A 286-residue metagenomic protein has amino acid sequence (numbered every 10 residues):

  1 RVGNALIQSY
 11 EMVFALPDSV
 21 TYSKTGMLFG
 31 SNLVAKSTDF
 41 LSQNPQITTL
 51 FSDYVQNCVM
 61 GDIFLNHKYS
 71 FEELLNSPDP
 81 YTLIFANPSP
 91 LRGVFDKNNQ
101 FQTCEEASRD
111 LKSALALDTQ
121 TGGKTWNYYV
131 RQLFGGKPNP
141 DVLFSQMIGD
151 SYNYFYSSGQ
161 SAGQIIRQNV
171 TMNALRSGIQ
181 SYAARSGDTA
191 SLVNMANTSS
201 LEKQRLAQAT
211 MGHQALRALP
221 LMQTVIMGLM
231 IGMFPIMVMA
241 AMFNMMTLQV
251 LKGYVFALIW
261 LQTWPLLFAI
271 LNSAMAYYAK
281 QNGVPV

Functional and structural regions predicted by a protein language model:
R1-V286: Hydrophobic alpha-helical segments involved in membrane association or supramolecular assembly
